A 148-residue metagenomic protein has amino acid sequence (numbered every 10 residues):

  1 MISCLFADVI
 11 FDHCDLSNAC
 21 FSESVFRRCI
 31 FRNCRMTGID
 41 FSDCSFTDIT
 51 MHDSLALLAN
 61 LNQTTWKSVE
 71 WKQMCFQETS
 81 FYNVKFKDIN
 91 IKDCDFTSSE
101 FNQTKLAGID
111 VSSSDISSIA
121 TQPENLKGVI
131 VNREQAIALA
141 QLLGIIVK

Functional and structural regions predicted by a protein language model:
M1-K148: Tandem repeat scaffolds
